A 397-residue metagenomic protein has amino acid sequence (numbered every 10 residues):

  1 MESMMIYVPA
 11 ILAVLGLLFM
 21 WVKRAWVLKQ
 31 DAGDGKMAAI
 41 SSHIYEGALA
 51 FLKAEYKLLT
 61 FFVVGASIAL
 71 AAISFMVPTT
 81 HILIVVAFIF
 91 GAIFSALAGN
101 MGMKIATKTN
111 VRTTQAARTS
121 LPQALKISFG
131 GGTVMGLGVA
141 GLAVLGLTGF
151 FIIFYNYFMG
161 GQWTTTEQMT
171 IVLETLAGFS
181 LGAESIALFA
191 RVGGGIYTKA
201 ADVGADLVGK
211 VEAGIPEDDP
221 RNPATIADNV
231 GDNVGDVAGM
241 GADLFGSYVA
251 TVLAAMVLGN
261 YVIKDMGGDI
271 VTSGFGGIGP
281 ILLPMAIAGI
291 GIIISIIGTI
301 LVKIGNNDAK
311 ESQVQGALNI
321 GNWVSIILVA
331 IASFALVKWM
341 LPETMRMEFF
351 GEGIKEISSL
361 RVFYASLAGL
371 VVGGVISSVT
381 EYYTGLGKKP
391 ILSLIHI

Functional and structural regions predicted by a protein language model:
M1-I395: Hydrophobic packing and interface segments
